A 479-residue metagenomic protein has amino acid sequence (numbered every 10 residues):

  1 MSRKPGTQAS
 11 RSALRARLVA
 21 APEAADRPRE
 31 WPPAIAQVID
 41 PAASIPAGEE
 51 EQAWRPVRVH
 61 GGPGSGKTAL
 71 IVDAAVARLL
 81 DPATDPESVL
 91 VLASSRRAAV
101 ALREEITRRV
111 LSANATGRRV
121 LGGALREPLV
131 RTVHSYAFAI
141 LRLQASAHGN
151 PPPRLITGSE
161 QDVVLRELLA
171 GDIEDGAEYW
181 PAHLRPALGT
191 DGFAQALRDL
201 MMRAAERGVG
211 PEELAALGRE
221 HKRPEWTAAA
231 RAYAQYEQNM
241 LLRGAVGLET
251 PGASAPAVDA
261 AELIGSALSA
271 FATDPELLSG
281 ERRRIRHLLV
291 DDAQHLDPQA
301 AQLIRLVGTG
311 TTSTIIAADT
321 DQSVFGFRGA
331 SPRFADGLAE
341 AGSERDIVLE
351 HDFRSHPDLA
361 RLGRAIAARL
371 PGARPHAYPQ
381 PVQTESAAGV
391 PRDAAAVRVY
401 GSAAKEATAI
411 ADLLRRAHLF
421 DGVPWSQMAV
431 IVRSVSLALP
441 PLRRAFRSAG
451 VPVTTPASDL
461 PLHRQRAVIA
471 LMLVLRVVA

Functional and structural regions predicted by a protein language model:
M1-P151, L155, R361-R364, V430: P-loop NTPase Walker
S10-R11, R15-G66, A98, L129 (+4 more regions): Conserved helicase NTPase motor core
E50, A124, S146-Q235, D346-D352 (+1 more regions): ATP-hydrolysis module of ASCE/P-loop NTPase motor domains, specifically the Walker B Asp-Glu catalytic pair
V57-A75, L79, S343-R345, D352-V451: Helicase P-loop NTPase motor core
L70-R78, V91-S94, A98-R109, L168 (+11 more regions): Structural preference for long, well-ordered alpha-helical segments in enzyme cores
A75, A93-R96, T132-S135, A317-Q322 (+5 more regions): A short beta-strand-to-loop transition that corresponds to the Sensor-1 phosphate-sensing loop of AAA+ P-loop ATPases
A75, E87, A93, A101-L102 (+6 more regions): Conserved short internal alpha-helix adjacent to the catalytic or cofactor-binding core of large enzyme scaffolds
T84-S88, A124-E127, G310-S313, D319-D321 (+5 more regions): Short glycine-/polar-rich loops that comprise or flank the Walker A/P-loop and associated switch/sensor motifs
